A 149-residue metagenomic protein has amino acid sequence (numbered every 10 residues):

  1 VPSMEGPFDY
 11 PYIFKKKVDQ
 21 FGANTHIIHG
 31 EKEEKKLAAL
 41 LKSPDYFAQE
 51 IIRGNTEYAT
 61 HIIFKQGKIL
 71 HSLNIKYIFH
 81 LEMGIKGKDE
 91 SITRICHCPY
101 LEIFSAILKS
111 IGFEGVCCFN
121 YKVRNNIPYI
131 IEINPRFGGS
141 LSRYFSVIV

Functional and structural regions predicted by a protein language model:
V1-G54, F64-I69, R94-L101: Active-site nucleotide/adenylate-binding loops and adjacent lid/helix of ATP-dependent enzymes
G22, I127, G139-R143: Active-site-proximal flexible loops/turns
S43-P44, I111-F113: Short secondary-structure junctions
D45, A59, C118: Short hydrophobic/aromatic beta-strand element in the GNAT-like acyltransferase core that lines or flanks the acyl-donor
E50-I111, N134-V149: ATP-dependent carboxylate/phosphate-activation module, predominantly the ATP-grasp catalytic core and closely related
Q66-K68, V123-I127: A glycine-centered beta-loop-beta connector
E114-N125: A short glycine-rich, hydrophobically flanked beta-strand micro-motif that places a catalytic Asp/Glu for divalent metal
